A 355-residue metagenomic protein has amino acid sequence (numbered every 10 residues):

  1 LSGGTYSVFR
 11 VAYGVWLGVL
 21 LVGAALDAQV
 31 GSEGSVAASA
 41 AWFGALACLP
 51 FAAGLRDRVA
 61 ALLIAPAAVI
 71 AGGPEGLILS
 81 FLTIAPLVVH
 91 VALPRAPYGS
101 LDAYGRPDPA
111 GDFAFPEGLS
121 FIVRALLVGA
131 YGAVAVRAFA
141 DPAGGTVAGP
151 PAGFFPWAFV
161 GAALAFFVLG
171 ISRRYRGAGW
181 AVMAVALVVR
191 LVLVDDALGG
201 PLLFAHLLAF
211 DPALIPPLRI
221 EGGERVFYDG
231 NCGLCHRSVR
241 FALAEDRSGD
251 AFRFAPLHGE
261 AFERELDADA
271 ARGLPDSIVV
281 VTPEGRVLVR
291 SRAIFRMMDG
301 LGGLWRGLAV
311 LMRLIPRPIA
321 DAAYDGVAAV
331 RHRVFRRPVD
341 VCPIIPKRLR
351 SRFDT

Functional and structural regions predicted by a protein language model:
L1-Y228, G233-E245, F252-L257: Alpha-helical membrane-anchoring segments
Q29, G73-P74, C232, S248-D250 (+3 more regions): Short, surface-exposed linear patches
Q29, G99, T146, G249 (+5 more regions): Secondary-structure transition/capping residues
E224, L234-R237, S248-D250, E265-A268 (+2 more regions): Non-catalytic interaction surface on structured domains
A244-S248, F353-D354: Short cysteine/histidine-rich zinc-coordinating motifs and their immediately flanking basic loops
H258-T355: Thiol/selenol-based redox catalytic cores and closely related redox-interacting motifs
